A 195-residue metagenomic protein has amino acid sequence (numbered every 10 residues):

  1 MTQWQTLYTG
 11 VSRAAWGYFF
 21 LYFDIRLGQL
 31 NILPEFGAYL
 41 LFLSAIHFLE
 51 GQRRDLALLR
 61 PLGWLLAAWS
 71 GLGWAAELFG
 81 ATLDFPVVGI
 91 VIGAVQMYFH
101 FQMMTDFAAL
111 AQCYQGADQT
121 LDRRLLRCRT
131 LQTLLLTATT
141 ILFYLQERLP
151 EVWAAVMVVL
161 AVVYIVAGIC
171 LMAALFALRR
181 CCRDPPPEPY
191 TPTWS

Functional and structural regions predicted by a protein language model:
M1-A45: N-terminal topogenic module of multi-pass integral membrane proteins
W4-S12, R53-W64, R124-C128: Membrane-interfacial loop-to-transmembrane alpha-helix junctions, especially the N-terminal start
Y39-L40, W69, G73, I90-T105 (+1 more regions): Generic alpha-helical transmembrane segments
H47-L59, A81-L83, Q112-R123: Membrane-interface helix-boundary motifs at transmembrane edges
W69-L83: Membrane-helix exit/interface motif
T82-V87, L142-V163: Extracellular/periplasmic helix-loop-helix junctions in multi-pass membrane proteins
Q96-H100, R123-Q146, Y164-A167: Hydrophobic alpha-helical membrane segments
T105-A138, L178-S195: Membrane-helix boundary/juxtamembrane motif in polytopic membrane proteins
